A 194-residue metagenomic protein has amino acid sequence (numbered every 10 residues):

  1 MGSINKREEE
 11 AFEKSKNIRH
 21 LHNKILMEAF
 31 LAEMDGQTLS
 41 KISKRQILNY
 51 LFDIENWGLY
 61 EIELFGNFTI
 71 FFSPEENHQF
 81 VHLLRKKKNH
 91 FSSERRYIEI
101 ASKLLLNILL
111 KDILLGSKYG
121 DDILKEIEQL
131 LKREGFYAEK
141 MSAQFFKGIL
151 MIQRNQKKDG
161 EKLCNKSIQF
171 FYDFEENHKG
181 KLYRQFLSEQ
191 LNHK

Functional and structural regions predicted by a protein language model:
M1-E9, G36-R45, P74-R85, L115-K125 (+1 more regions): Helix-turn-helix repeat elements of alpha-solenoid scaffolds
N5-N49: Hydrophobic alpha-helical segments and helix pairs
K6-E13, Q46-F52, R85-S92, L124-R133 (+1 more regions): Amphipathic alpha-helical segments of tetratricopeptide repeats
S15-H22, N56-Y60, R96-E99, A138: Residue signature of alpha-solenoid helical repeat architecture, marking inter-repeat boundaries and helix-start
N23-F30, E63, N67, L106-N107 (+3 more regions): "A position-specific structural signal for the A-helix of alpha-solenoid helical repeats
E33-L39, P74-Q79, D112-S117, G148-D159 (+1 more regions): Alpha-helical linker/edge segments of TPR/alpha-solenoid repeat scaffolds and analogous pre-/post-domain helices
E61-Y137: Alpha-helical adaptor scaffolds
K158-K194: C-terminal non-catalytic interaction modules
